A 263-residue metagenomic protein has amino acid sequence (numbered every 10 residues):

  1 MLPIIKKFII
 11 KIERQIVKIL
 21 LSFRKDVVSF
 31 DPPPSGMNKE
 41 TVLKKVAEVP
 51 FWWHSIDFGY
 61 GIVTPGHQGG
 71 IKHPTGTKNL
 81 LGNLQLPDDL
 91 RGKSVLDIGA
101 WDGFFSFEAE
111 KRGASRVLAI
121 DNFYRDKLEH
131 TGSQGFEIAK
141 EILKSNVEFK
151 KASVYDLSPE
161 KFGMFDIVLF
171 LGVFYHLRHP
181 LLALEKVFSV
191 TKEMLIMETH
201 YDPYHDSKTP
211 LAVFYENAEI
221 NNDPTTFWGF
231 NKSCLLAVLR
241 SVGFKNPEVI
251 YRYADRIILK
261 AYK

Functional and structural regions predicted by a protein language model:
M1-V49: Membrane-proximal basic amphipathic "stem/tether" segments
G70-K93: Conserved alpha-helix/loop element of class I SAM-dependent methyltransferases that forms part of the SAM/SAH-binding
F104-K151, D156: Class I SAM-dependent methyltransferase SAM/SAH-binding core
D166-H179: A short SAM/SAH-binding and catalytic strip from SAM-dependent methyltransferases
H176-V190: A short, conserved alpha-helix within the catalytic core of class I
K192-Y204: Conserved beta-strand signature within the Rossmann-like core of class I S-adenosyl-L-methionine
D202-T226: Short, glycine-/aromatic-enriched active-site segment of Class I SAM-dependent methyltransferases
T225-G243: Short alpha-helix
